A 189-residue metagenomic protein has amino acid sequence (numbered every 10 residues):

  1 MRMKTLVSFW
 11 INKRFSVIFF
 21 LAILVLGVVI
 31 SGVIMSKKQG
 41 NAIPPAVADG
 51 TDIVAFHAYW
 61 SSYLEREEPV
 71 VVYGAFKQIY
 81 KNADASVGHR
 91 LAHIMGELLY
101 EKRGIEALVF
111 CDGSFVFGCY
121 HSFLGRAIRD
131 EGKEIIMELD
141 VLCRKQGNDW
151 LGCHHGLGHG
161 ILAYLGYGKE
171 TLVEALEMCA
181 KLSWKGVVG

Functional and structural regions predicted by a protein language model:
T5-I23: N-terminal Sec-pathway targeting helices
I18-M35: Hydrophobic alpha-helical membrane-insertion segments, chiefly the h-region of N-terminal signal peptides
G27, M35-G189: Non-catalytic all-alpha helical scaffold/repeat segments
